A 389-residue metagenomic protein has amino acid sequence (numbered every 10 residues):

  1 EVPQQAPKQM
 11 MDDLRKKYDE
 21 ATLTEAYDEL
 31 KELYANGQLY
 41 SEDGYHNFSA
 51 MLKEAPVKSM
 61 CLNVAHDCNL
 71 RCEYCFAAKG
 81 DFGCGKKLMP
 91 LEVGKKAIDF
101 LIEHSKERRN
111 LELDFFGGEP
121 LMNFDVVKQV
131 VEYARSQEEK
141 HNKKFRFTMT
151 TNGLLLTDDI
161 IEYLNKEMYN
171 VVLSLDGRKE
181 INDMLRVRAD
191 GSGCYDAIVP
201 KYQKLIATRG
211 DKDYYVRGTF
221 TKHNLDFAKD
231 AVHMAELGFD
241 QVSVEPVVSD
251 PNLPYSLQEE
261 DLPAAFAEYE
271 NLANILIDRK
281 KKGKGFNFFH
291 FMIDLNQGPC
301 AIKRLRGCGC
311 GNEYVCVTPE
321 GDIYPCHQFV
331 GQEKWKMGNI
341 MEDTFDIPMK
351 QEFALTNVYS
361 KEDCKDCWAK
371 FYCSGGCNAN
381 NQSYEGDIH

Functional and structural regions predicted by a protein language model:
E1-T24: Short amphipathic alpha-helical interface segments
T22-C61, K106: N-terminal [4Fe-4S]-dependent radical SAM core
A55, S59-E92: Canonical Radical SAM [4Fe-4S] cluster-binding loop centered on the CxxxCxxC motif and its immediate flanking residues
C68, C72-C75, C308, C326 (+3 more regions): Short cysteine clusters
C75-D81, D211, W368-Y372, Q382: Detector for the c-type heme attachment site
G94, I98-D114, N123-V247: Radical SAM/AdoMet-radical enzyme domain recognition
L253-Q332, Y372: A C-terminal junction/extension of Radical SAM enzymes
V330-H389: Flexible mid-to-C-terminal extensions adjoining Fe-S/redox cofactors in radical SAM and related proteins
